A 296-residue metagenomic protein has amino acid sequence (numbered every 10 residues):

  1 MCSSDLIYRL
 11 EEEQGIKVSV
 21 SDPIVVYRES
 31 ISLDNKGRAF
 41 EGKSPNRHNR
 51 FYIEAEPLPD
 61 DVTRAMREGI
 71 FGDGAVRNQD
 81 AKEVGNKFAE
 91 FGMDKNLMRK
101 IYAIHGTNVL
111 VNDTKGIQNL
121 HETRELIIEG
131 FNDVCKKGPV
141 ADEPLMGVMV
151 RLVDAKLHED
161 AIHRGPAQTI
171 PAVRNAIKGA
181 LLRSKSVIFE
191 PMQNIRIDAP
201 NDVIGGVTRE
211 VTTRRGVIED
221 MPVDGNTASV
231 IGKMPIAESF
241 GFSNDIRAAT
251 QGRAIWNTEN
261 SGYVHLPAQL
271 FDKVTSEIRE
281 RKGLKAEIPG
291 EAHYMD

Functional and structural regions predicted by a protein language model:
M1-D296: Accessory interaction regions appended to the cores of large information-processing enzymes
